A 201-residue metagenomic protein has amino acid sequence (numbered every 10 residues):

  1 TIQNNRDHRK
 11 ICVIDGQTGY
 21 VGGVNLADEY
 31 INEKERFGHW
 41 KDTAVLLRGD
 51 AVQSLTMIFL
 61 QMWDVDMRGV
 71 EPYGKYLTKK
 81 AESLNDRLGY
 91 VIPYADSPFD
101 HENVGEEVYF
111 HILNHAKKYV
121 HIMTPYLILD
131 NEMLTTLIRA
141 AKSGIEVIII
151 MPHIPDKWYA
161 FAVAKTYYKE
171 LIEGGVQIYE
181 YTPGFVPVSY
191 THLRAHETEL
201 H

Functional and structural regions predicted by a protein language model:
T1, H111-Q177: Primarily the HKD phosphodiesterase
I2-N5, Y181-P183: Short loop/turn motifs at secondary-structure junctions and domain boundaries
N4-G89, P93, L193-R194: Signature of lipid phosphatidyltransferase scaffolds
S83-E106, F110-H111, H115: Pre-Walker A segment
Y94, Q177-Y179: General small-molecule cofactor/ligand-binding pocket signal
S97-E107, I128-M133, Y159-A160, Y181-G184: A general structural motif
P187-S189: Acidic, proline/serine/threonine- and glycine-rich low-complexity intrinsically disordered segments
T191-L200: Conserved small/polar residues in nucleotide/adenosyl-binding loops
